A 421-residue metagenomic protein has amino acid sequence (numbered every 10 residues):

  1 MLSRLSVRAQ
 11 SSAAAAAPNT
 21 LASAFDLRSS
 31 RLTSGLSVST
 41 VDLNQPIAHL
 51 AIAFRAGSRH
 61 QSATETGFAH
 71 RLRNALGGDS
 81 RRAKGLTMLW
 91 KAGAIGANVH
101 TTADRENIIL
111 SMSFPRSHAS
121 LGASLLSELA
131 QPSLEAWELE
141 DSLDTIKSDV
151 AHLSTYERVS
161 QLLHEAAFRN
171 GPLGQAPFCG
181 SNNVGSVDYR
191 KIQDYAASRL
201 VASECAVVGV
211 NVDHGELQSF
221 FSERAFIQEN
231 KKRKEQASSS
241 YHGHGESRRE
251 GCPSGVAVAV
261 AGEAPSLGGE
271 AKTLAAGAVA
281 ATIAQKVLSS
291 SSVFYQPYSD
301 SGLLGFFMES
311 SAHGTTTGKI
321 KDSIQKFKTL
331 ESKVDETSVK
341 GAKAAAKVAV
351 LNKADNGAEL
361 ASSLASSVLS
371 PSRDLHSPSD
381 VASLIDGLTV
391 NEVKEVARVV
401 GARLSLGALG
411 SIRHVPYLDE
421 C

Functional and structural regions predicted by a protein language model:
M1-M88, Q193-V287, P297, S405-C421: His/Glu-rich zincin catalytic helix
L2-A9, R81-Q236, S289-C421: Charge-rich, well-structured scaffold segments of protease-associated domains
